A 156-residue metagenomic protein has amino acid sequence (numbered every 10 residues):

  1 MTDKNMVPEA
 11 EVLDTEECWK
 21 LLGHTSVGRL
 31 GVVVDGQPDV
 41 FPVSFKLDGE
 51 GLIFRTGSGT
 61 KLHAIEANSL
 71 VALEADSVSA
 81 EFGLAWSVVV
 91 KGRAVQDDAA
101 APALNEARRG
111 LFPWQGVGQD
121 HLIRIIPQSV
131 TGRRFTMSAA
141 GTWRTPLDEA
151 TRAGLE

Functional and structural regions predicted by a protein language model:
M1-V7, G83-A85, K91, P102-E156: C-terminal edge-of-domain segments
K4-R29: Short, basic/aromatic recognition patches
T25-G57: Short beta-strand segments
G31-V33, R55, E74, I126 (+1 more regions): Beta-strand residues in well-ordered beta-sheet regions across diverse protein folds
G36, T60-L62, A139-A140: Short, surface-exposed beta-strand-loop junctions and turns on beta-sheet-rich folds
E50, D97-P102: Short, conserved beta-turn/loop elements at beta-strand boundaries and strand-helix junctions
R55-G59, V71-V78, A101-F112: Short acidic (Asp/Glu) patches
G57, A67-V78, W86-V95: Active-site-adjacent structural patch at catalytic or cofactor/ligand-binding sites
